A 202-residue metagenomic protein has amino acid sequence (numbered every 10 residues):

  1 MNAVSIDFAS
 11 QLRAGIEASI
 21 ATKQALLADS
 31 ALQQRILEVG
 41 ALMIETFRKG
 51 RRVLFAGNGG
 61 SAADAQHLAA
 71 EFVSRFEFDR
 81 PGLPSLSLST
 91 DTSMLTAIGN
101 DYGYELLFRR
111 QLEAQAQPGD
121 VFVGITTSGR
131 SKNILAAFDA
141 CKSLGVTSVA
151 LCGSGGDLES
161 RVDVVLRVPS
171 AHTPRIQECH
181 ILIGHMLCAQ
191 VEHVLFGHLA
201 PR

Functional and structural regions predicted by a protein language model:
M1-A31: Generic N-terminal amphipathic, Lys/Arg-enriched alpha-helix
A28-K49: A short, well-structured juxtamembrane/interface segment
L42-A116: Glycine-rich, small/polar surface segments that engage phosphate groups of diverse ligands
S61-Q66, R130-A137: Short glycine/serine/threonine-rich phosphate/pyrophosphate-binding segments that cradle anionic phosphate groups
V73, F138-K142: Surface-exposed amphipathic alpha-helices with a cationic face
A114, I176-R202: A charged, well-structured terminal subsegment
A150-V162: Short, glycine/polar-rich helix-capping loops at beta-to-alpha or helix-loop-helix junctions that flank or form
